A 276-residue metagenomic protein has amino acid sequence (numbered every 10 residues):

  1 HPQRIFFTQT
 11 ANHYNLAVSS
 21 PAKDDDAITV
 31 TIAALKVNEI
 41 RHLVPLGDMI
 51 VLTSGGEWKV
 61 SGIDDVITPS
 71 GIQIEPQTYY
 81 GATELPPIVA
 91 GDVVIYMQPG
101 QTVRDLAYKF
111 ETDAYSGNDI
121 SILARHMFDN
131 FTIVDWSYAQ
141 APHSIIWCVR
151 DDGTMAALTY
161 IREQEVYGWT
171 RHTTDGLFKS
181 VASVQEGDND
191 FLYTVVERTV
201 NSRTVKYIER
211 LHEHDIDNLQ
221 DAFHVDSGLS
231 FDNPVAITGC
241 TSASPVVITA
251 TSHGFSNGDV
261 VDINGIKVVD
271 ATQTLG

Functional and structural regions predicted by a protein language model:
P2-Q3, K23, A27-I28, L35-N38 (+8 more regions): Beta-sheet repeat architectures centered on beta-propellers
R4-A11: Non-cytosolic beta-sandwich-type ligand-binding/adhesion modules
N12-I28: Active-site-surrounding "flap" and adjacent substrate/cofactor-binding loops of secreted or lumenal enzymes, prototyped
R41-H42: Parallel beta-helix/beta-solenoid repeats that form elongated, surface-exposed shafts/blades used for receptor binding
V51-L52: Elongated alpha-helical scaffolds
A250-S256: Short, surface-exposed secondary-structure edge patches
K267-G276: Short, Lys/Arg- and Gly-enriched loop/turn segments at beta-strand edges
